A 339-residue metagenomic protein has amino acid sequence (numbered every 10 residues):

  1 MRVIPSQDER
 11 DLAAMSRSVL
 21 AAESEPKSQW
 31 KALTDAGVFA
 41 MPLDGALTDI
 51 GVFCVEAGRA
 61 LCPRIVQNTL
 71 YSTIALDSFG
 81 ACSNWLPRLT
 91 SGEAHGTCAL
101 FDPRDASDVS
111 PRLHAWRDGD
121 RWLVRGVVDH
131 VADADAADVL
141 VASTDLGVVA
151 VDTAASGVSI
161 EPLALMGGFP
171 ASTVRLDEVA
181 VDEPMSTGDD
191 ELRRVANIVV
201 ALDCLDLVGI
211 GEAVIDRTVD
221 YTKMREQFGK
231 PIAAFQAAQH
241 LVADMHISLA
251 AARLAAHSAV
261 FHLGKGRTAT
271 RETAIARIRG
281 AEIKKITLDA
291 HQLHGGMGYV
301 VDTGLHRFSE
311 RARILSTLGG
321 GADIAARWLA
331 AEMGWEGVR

Functional and structural regions predicted by a protein language model:
M1-L61, N197-R339: Alpha-helical interface subdomain recognition
S24, P63-A81: N-terminal glycine-rich flavin-associated loop
F79-G96: FAD-binding glycine-rich core of flavoenzymes that anchor FAD
G92-D105, A142: A short, Trp-centered hydrophobic/proline-enriched beta-strand micro-motif
A94, V109-P111, D135-D138, D145 (+4 more regions): A generic structural signal for well-ordered coil/turn residues at beta-strand boundaries that shape enzyme active-site
A99, R125-V158, P162: A short core secondary-structure module
L113-W116: A structural signal for short hydrophobic beta-strand segments in well-ordered beta-sheet cores
H130-D133, D152-P184, D190: Flexible, small-/acidic-enriched active-site or ligand-binding loops
